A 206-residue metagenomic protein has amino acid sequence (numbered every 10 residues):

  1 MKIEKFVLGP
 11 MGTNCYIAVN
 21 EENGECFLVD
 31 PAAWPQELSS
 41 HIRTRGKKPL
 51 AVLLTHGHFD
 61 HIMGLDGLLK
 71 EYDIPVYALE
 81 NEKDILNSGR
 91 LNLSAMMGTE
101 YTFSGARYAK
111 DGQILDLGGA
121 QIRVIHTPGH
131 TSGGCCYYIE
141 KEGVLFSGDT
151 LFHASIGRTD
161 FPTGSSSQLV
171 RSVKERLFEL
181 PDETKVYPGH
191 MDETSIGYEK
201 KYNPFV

Functional and structural regions predicted by a protein language model:
M1-R45, Y137-G148: Conserved beta-strand hairpin/beta-sheet module of binuclear metal-dependent hydrolase folds, prominently
F6, A18, Q113-G119: Short acidic-hydrophobic surface loop/beta-edge motif
F6-V7, S104-A106, H126-P128: Short Gly/Pro-enriched turn/cap motifs at secondary-structure boundaries
M11-G12, W34, H58, E82 (+5 more regions): A generic "binding-loop/recognition-motif" signal
Y16, R107, G112-Q113, C135 (+1 more regions): Residue-level detector of beta-strand structural context in well-folded domains
L28-V29, L50-G57, V76-L79, H126-G129 (+2 more regions): Active-site neighborhood of phospho(di)ester-bond hydrolases with catalytic His/Asp-centered motifs
A33-D116, F205: Active-site HxH/HxHxD metal-binding segment of metal-dependent hydrolases
L93, Q121-V206: Metallo-beta-lactamase
